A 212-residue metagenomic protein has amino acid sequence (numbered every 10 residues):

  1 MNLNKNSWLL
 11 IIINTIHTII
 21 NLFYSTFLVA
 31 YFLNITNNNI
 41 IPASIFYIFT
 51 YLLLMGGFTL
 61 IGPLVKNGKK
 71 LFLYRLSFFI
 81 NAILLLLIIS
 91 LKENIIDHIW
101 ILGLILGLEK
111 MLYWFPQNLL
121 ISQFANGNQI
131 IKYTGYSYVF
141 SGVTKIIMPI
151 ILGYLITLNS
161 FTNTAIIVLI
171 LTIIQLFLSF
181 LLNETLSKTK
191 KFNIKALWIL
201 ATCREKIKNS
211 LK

Functional and structural regions predicted by a protein language model:
M1-M55, K208-K212: Helix-loop boundary and gating motifs at the non-cytosolic
M1-S7, L186-L211: Juxtamembrane intracellular "pre-TM" segments in multi-pass secondary transporters
T15, I96-Y113: Hydrophobic core of transmembrane alpha-helices in multi-pass small-molecule transporters, especially MFS/SLC-type
A30, N34, P63, I147-A165: Transmembrane alpha-helix termini and helix-breaking/packing motifs in multi-pass membrane transporters
G57-K70, I156-T157: Helix-to-loop junctions at the C-terminal end of transmembrane segments in multipass secondary transporters
F72-L87, L169: Structural signature of the two symmetry-related core transmembrane helices
L112-A125: Intracellular juxtamembrane helix-capping segments at the cytosolic ends of symmetry-related transmembrane helices
N163-L181: Symmetry-related core transmembrane helices of the 12-TM Major Facilitator Superfamily/SLC fold
